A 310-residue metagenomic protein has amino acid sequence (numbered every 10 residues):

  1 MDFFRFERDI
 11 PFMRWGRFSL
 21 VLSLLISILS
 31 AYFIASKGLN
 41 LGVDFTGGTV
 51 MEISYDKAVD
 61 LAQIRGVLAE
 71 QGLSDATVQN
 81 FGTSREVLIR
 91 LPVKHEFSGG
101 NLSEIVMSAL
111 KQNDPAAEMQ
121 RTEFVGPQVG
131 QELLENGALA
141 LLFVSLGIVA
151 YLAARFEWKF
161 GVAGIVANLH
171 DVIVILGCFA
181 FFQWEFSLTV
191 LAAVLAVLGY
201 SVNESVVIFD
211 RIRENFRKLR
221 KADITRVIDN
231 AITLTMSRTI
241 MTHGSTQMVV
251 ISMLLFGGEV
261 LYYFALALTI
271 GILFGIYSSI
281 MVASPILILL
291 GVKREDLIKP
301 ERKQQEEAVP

Functional and structural regions predicted by a protein language model:
M1-P310: A structural signal for conserved, well-ordered secondary-structure elements that form binding/interaction cores
